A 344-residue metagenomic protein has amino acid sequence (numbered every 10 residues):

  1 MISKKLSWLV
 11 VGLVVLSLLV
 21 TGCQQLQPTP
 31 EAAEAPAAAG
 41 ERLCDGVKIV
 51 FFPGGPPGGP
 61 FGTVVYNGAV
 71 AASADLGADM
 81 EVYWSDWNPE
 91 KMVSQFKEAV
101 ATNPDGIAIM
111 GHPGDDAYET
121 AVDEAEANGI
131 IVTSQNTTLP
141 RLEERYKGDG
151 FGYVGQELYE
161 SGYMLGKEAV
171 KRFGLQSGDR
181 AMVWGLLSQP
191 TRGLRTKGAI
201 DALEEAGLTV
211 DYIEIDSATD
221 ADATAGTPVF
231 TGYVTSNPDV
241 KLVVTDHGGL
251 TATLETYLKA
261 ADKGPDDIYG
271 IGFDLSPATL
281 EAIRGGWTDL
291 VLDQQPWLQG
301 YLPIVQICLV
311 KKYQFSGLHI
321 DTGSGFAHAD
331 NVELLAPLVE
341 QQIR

Functional and structural regions predicted by a protein language model:
M1-K48, A74, D123-I130, I343-R344: Short, low-complexity disordered leader/linker segments with a strong preference for bacterial N-terminal type II
P30-V47, V183-W184, A202-A206, Q295-R344: Hinge/cleft segment of the Venus flytrap/periplasmic-binding protein
A39-A72, L76, E81-E98, G111-D116 (+2 more regions): Extracytoplasmic "Venus flytrap"
L43-C44, M92, G152-D179, G226-T227 (+2 more regions): Hydrophobic alpha-helical segments within soluble ligand-binding/sensing domains
P60-D75, S161-L165, P190-V210, A225 (+3 more regions): Short, solvent-exposed amphipathic alpha-helices that sit in or adjacent to ligand/effector-binding or catalytic
S73-D86, R180-M182, L203-A223: Short beta-strand elements in bilobed, periplasmic/extracellular small-molecule ligand-binding domains
I107-A127, A199, S217-E281: Hydrophobic alpha-helical
D115-D116, A121-E160, S276-R284, D289 (+1 more regions): Flexible loop/hinge segments that line or gate small-molecule binding clefts
